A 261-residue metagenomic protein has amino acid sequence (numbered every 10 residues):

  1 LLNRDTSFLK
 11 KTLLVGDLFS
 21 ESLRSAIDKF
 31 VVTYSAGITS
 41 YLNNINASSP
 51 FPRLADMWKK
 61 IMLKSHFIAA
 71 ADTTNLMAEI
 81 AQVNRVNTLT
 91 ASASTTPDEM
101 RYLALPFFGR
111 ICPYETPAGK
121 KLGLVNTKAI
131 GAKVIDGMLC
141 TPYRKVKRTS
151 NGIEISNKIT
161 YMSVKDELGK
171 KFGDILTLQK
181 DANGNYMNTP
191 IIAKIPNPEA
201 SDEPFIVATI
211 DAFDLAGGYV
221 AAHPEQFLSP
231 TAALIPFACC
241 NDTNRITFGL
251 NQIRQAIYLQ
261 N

Functional and structural regions predicted by a protein language model:
N3-E115, V125, M138-N261: Long, charge-dense accessory insertions within large macromolecular proteins
A132-M138: Covalent nucleotidyltransferase core used to form phosphodiester bonds in nucleic acids
